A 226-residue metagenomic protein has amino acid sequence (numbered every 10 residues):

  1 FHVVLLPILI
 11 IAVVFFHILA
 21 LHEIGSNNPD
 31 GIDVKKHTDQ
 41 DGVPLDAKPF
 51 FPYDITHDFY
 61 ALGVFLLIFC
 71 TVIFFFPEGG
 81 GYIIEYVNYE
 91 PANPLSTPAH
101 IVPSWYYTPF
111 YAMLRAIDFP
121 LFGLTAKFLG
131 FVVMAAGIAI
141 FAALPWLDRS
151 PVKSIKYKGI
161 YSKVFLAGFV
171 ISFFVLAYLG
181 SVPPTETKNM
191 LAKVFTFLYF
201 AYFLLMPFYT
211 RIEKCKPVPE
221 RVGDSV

Functional and structural regions predicted by a protein language model:
F1-V226: Membrane-embedded and interfacial regions of multi-pass energy-transducing membrane proteins
